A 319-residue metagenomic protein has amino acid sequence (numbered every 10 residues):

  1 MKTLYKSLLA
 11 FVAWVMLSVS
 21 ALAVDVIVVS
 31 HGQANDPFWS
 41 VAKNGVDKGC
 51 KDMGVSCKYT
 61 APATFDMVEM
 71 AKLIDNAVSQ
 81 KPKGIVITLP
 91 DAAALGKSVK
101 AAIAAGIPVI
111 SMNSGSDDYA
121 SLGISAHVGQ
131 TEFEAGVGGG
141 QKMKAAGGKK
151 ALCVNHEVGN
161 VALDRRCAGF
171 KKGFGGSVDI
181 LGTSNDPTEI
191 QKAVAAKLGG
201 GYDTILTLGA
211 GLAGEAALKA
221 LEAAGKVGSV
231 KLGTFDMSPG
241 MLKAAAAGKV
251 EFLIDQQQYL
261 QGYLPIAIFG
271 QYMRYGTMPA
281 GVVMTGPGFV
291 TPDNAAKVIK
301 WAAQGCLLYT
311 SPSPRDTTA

Functional and structural regions predicted by a protein language model:
V19-A23: Sec/Tat signal peptide C-region and signal peptidase I cleavage site
D25-G45, G49, M53, K58-I74 (+3 more regions): Extracytoplasmic "Venus flytrap"
M53-P62, C153, G173-P187: Short beta-strand elements in bilobed, periplasmic/extracellular small-molecule ligand-binding domains
M70, A126-A151, P187-Q191, M237-M241 (+1 more regions): Hydrophobic alpha-helical segments within soluble ligand-binding/sensing domains
D75, V86-A104, F170, N185-A244: Hydrophobic alpha-helical
A92-E134, D236-E251, I299-W301: Flexible loop/hinge segments that line or gate small-molecule binding clefts
G173-G176, L260-S311: Hinge/cleft segment of the Venus flytrap/periplasmic-binding protein
Y309-A319: Single conserved hydrophobic/aromatic residue that forms the stacking wall/gate of nucleotide- or nucleobase-binding
